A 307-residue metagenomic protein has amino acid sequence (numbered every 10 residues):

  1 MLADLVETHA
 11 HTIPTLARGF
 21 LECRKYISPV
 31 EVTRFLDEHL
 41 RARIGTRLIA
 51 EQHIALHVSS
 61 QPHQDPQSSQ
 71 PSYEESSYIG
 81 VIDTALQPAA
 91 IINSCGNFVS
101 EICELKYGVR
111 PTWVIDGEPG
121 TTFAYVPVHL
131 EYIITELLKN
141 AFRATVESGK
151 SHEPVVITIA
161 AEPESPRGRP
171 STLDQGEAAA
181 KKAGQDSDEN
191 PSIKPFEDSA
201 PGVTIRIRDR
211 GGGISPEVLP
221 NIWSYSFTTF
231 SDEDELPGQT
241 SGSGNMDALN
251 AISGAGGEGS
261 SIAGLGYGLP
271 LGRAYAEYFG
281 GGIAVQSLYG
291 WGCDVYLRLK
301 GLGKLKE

Functional and structural regions predicted by a protein language model:
M1-V109, P127, E131: Signal-transmission coiled-coils
P111-I133: Conserved short strand/loop->alpha-helix "switch" segment adjacent to the catalytic nucleotide/phosphoryl-transfer site
V126-V155, E162-E164, T172-S199, R273-Y278: Conserved ATP-binding N-box helix of the HATPase_c
G202, G213, G242, G266 (+2 more regions): Glycine-rich nucleotide-binding loop
D209: Acidic ATP/Mg2+-coordinating residue in the GHKL
I214-A255: Short conserved segment of the HATPase_c
G256-E258, G280-G290: Glycine-rich ATP-binding loops of the HATPase_c
G268, G272: Short alpha-helical Gxxx[C/S/T] motif in the catalytic ATP-binding
